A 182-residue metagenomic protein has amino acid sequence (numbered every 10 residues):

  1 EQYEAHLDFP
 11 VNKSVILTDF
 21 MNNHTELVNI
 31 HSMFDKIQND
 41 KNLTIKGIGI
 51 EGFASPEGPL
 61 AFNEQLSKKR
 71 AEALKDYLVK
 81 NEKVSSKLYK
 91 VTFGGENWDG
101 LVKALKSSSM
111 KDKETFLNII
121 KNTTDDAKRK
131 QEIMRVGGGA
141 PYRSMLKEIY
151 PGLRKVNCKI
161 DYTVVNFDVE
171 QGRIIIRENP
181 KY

Functional and structural regions predicted by a protein language model:
Q2, N42-L43, E148-L153: Extracellular/periplasmic catalytic domains that process cell-envelope and extracellular macromolecules
H6-P10, N29, G47-E51, K90-T92 (+1 more regions): Soluble periplasmic/extracytoplasmic beta-strand elements of cell-envelope proteins
F9, S14-P56, V79: Periplasmic peptidoglycan-binding/anchoring modules of Gram-negative envelope and division proteins
V15-L17, G58, D99, N166-D168: Residue-level signal for secondary-structure boundary sites
S55-C158: Periplasmic OmpA-like peptidoglycan-binding domain that tethers envelope proteins to the cell wall
Y162-I175: Short, charged low-complexity linker/loop segments at the C-terminal edge of domains
I176-Y182: Amphipathic alpha-helical repeat scaffolds of TPR domains
